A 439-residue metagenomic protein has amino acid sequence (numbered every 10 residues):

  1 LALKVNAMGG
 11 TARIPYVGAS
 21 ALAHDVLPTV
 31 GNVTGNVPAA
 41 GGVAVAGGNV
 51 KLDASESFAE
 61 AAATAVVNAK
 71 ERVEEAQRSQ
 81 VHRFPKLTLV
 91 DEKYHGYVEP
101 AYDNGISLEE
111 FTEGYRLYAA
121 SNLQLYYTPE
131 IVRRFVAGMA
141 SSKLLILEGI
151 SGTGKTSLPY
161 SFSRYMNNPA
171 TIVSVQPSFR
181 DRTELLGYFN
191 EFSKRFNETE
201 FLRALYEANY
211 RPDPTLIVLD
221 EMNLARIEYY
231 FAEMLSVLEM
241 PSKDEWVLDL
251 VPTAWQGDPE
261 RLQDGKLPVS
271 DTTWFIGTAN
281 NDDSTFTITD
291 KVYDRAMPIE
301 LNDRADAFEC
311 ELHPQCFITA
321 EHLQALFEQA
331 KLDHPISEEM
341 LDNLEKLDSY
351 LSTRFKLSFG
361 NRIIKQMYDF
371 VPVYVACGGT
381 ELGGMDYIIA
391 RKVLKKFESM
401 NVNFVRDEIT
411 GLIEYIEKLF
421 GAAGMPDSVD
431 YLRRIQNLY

Functional and structural regions predicted by a protein language model:
L1-P85: N-terminal accessory segments that target, anchor, or regulate ATP-driven/P-loop NTPase machines and associated
A2, P15-Y16, Y126, G384-A390 (+1 more regions): Ordered hydrophobic segments in well-structured contexts
L22, L27, L52, E148 (+8 more regions): Functionally constrained cores in energy, signaling, and assembly domains
A46, V50-L52, F58, A62-L326: AAA+ P-loop NTPase catalytic core and its hallmark functional loops
V81-Y97, G105, E109-E110, E311-Y439: Alpha-helical lid/collar subdomain of P-loop NTPases
